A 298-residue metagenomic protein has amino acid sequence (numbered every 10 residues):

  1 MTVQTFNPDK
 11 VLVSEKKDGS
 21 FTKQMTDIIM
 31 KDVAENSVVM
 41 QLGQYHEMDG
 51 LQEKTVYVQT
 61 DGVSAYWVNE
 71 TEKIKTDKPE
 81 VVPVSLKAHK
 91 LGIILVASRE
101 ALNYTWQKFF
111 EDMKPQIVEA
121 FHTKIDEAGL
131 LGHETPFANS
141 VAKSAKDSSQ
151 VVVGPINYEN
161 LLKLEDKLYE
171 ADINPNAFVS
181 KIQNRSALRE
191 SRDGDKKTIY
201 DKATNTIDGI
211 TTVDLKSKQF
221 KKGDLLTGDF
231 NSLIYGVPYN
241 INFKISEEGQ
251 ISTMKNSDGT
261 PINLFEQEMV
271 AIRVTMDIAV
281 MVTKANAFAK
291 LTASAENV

Functional and structural regions predicted by a protein language model:
M1-D27, N36-V38, Y45, P261-V298: Protruding loop/beta-arch "assembly-hinge" segments enriched in small, turn-prone residues
E15-I93, N157, A287: Assembly/oligomerization interface modules of large self-assembling protein complexes
Q24-V38, F109-M113, I117-A120, K124-I125 (+2 more regions): Short, Φ-rich (hydrophobic/aromatic) sequence segments
Q59-T60, A97-R99, I182, V274-M276: Residues immediately flanking
V63-A65, N184-R189, A279-V282: Flexible loop/turn segments at secondary-structure boundaries
G92-A171, K290-L291, N297-V298: Alpha-helical scaffold segments that mediate packing/assembly in large oligomeric complexes
V151-F265, V270, M276, V298: Extended oligomerization regions of viral-like shell subunits
